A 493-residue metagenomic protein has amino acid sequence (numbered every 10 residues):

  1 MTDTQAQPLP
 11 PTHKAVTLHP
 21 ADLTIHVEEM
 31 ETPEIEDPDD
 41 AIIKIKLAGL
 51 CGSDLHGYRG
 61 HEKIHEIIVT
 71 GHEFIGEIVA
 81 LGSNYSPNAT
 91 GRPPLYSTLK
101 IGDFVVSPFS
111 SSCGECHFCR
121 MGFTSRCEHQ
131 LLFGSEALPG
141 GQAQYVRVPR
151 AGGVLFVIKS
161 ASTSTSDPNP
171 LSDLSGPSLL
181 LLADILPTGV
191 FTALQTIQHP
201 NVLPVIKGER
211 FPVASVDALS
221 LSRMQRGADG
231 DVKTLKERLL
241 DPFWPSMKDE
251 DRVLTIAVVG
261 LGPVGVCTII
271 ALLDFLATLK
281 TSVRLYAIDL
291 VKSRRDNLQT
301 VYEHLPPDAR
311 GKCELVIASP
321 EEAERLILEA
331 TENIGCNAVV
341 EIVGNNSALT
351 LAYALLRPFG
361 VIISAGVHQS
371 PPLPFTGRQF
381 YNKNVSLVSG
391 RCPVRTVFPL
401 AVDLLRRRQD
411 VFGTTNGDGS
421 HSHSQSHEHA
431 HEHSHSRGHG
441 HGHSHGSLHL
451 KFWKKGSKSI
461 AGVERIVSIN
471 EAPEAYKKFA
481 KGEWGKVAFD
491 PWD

Functional and structural regions predicted by a protein language model:
T2-P11, D229-K233, E237-P245, E322-R325 (+2 more regions): C-terminal hydrophobic helical "lid"/dimerization subdomain of Rossmann-like NAD(P)H-dependent oxidoreductases
K14-A15, D40, E73, F104 (+5 more regions): Residue-level marker of beta-strand positions
E31-A48, H61-H117, K159-S164: Glycine-rich beta-strand-centered segment in the early N-terminal region that forms part of a ligand/cofactor-binding
P87-G91, C113-T255: NAD(P)H dinucleotide-binding glycine-rich loop of Rossmann-like/cofactor-binding domains, especially the beta1-alpha1
I185, G260-P263: Glycine-rich Rossmann-fold phosphate-binding loop(s) that bind the pyrophosphate of adenine dinucleotide cofactors
T188, V264, L272: Hydrophobic/small residue at the entry helix of a nucleotide-binding pocket
P204-L261, I269-L349: Adenosine-nucleotide cofactor-binding segment
Q299-R310, N346-S424, E428, S434-S436 (+1 more regions): Glycine-rich phosphate-binding loop and adjacent beta-alpha segment of Rossmann(oid) nucleotide-cofactor-binding
